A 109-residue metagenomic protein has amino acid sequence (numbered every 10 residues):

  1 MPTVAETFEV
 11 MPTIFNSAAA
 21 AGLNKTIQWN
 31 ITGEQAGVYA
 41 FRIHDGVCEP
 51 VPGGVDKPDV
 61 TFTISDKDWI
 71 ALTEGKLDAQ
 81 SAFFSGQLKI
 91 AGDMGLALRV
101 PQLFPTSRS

Functional and structural regions predicted by a protein language model:
M1-S109: Feature captures hydrophobic
